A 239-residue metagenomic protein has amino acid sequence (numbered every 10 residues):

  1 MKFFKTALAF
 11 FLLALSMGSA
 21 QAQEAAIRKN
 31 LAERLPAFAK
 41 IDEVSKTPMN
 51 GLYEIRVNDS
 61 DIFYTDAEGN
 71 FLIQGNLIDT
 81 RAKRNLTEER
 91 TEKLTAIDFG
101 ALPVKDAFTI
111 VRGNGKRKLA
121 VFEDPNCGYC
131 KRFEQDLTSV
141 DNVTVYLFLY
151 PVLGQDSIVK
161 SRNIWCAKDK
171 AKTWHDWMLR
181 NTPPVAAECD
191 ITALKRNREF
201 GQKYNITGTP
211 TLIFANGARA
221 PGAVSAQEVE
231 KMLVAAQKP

Functional and structural regions predicted by a protein language model:
K2-A7, G18-R162, D176-L179, A186-T209 (+1 more regions): Extracytoplasmic thiol/disulfide redox context detector
F11-L15: Repetitive helical segments and hydrophobic/amphipathic motifs
N58, A215-N216: Short strand-turn-strand beta-turns centered on an Asx-Gly dipeptide
G154, G217-A218: Short secondary-structure capping/turn micro-motifs that flank functional sites
I164-C166: Conserved NTP-binding/hydrolysis module of P-loop NTPases
K168-A171, H175: Conserved, helical-rich catalytic subdomain that frames metal- and/or nucleotide-binding sites in enzyme alpha/beta
P221-G222: Short, exposed beta-strand-loop hairpins at the edges of beta-sheets in extracellular/periplasmic proteins
